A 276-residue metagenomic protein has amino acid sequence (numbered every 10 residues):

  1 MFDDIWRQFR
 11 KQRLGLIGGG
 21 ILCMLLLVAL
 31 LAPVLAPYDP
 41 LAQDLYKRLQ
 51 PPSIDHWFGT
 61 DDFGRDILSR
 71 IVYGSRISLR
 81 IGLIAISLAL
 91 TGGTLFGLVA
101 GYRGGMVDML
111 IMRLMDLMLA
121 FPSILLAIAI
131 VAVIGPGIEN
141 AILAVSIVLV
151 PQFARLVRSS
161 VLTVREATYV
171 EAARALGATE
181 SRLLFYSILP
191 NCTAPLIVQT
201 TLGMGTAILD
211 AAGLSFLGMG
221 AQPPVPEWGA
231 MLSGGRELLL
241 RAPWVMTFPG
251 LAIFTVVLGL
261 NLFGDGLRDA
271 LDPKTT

Functional and structural regions predicted by a protein language model:
M1-T94, L98-V99, G105-M106, L110 (+6 more regions): Gly/Trp-centered helix-boundary motif
K11, S69-I81, A85, D116-L119 (+4 more regions): Alpha-helical transmembrane segments of multi-pass membrane proteins
L31-L35, V99-R103, A129, V133-I134 (+2 more regions): Helix-loop junctions at the membrane-solvent interface of multi-pass transporters, primarily the C-terminal
W57, T91-G92, G101-Y102, V107-T163 (+2 more regions): Generic hydrophobic transmembrane alpha-helix motif, especially the helices
T60-R65, Y102-R103, L162, A172-R182 (+2 more regions): Short helix-to-coil transition segments within interhelical loops that connect adjacent transmembrane helices
R76, M118, P122, V131-G135 (+9 more regions): Residue-level hotspots within pore-lining transmembrane alpha-helices of multi-pass secondary transporters
I77-I81, F96, D108-M112, E139-L143 (+5 more regions): Short alpha-helical transmembrane interface motifs in multi-pass membrane proteins
I130-V133, V145, S160-V161, D210-A252: Glycine-rich helix-loop "coupling/hinge" segments at transmembrane-helix boundaries in multipass transporters
